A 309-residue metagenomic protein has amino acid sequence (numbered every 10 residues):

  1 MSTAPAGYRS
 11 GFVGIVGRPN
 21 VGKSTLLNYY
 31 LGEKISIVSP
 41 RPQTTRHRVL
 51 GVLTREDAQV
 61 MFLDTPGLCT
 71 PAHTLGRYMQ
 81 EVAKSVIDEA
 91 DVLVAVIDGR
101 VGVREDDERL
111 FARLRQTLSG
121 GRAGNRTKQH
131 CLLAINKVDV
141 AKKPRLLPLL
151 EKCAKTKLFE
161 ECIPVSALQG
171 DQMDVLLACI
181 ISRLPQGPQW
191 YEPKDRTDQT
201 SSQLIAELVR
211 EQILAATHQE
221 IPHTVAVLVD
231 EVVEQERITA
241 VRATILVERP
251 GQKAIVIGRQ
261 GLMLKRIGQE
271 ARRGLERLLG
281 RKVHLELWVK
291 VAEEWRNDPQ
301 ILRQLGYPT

Functional and structural regions predicted by a protein language model:
M1-V92, I97: Conserved G1/Walker A P-loop phosphate-binding module
G22, Q172, M263: Conserved glycine(s) of the Walker
E33, V52-E56, P71, V86-L93 (+9 more regions): Conserved, well-folded catalytic cores of nucleic-acid-processing and energy-transducing macromolecular machines
T45, C69-T70, V103, A141-K142 (+1 more regions): Catalytic P-loop NTPase motifs of RecA-like helicase/translocase cores
D57-Q59, Y78-C162, A216, V233-R237: Conserved C-terminal guanine-recognition region of P-loop GTPase G domains, centered on the G4
D64, N136, S166: Active-site glycine-centered loops adjacent to acidic/histidine catalytic or metal-binding residues that shape
Q129-H130, D139-T197: Canonical P-loop GTPase G-domain recognition
S201-T309: P-loop NTP-binding site
